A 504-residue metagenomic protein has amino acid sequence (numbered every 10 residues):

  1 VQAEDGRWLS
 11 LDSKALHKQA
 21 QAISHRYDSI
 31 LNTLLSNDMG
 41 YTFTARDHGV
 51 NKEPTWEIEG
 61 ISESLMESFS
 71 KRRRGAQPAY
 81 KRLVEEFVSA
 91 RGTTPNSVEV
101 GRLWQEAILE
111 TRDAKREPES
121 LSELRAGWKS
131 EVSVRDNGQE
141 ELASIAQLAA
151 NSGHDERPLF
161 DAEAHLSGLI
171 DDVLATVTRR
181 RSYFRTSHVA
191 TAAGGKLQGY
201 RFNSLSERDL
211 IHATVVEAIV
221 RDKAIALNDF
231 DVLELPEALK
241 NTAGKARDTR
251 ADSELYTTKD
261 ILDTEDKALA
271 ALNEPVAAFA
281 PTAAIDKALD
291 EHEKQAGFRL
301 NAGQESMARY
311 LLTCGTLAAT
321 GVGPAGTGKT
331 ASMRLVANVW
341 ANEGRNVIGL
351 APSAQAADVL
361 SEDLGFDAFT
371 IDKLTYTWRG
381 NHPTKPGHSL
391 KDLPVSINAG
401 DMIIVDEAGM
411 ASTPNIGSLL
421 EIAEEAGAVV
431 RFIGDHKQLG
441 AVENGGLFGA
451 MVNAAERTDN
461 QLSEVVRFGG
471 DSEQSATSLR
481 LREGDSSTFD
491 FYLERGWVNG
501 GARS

Functional and structural regions predicted by a protein language model:
V1-L317, V322-T327, A331, V336-N342 (+1 more regions): Beta->alpha loop/short-helix hinge microenvironment recognizer with preference for catalytic Tyr/His contexts
K267, V276, A284, E293 (+3 more regions): Conserved helicase motor core of P-loop NTPases
A319-L364, V430-I433, G496-S504: Conserved RecA-like ASCE P-loop NTPase motor core of nucleic-acid helicases/translocases
W340-N342, V395-I397, E421-A426, V452-A455: Conserved catalytic network of the ASCE P-loop NTPase/AAA+ motor domain
N346-D401: Inter-Walker segment of RecA-like/P-loop motor cores
T375, M410-S412, L439-G440: Catalytic P-loop NTPase motifs of RecA-like helicase/translocase cores
D406-E407, G434: Walker B catalytic acidic pair
